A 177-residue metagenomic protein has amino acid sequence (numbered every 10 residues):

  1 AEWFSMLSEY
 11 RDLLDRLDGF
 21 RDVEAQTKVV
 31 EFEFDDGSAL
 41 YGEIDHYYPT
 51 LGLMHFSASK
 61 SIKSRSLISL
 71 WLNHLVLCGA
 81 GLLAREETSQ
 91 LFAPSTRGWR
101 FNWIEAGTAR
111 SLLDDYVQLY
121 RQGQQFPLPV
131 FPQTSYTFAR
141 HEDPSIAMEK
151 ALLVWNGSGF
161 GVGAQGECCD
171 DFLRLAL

Functional and structural regions predicted by a protein language model:
A1-L177: Structural signature of nuclease core domains in nucleic-acid processing machines
